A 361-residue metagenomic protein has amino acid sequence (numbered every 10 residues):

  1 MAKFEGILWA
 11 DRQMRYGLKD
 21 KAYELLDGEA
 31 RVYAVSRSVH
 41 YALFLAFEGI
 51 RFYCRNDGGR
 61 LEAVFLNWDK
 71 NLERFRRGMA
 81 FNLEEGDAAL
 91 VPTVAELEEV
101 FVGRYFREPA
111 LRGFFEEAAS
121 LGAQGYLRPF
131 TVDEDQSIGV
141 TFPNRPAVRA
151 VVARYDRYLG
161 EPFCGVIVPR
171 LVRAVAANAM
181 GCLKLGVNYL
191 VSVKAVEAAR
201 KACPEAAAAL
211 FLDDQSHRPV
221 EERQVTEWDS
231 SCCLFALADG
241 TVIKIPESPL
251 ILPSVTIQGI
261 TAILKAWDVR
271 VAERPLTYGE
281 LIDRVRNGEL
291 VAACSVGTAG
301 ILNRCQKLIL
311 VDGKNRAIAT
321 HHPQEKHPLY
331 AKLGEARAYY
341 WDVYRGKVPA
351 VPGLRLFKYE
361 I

Functional and structural regions predicted by a protein language model:
M1-P92, E96-G103, S137-I361: Helix-start/capping segments and mature chain N-termini
A89-R104, R112-S137: Short, glycine/charge-rich beta-strand/loop segments that flank catalytic centers and engage negatively charged groups
